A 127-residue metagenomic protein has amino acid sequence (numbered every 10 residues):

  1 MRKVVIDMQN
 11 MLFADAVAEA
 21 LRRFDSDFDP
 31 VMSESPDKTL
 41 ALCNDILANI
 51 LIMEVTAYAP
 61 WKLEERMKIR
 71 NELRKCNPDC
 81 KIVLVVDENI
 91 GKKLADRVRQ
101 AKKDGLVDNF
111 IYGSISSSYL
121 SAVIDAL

Functional and structural regions predicted by a protein language model:
M1-V4: Extreme N-terminal starter segment of soluble prokaryotic enzymes
D7-Q9: Conserved acidic carboxylate
M11-M32: Two-component/phosphorelay signaling modules centered on CheY-like receiver
E34-I50, Y58-P60: Acidic, metal-coordinating helix/loop segments flanking the phosphotransfer/catalytic sites of two-component signaling
N44-I46, E72-D79: Conserved phosphotransfer cores of two-component systems
L51, I82, N109-F110: Two-component signal transduction core modules
L51-C76, V86-N89, L94-R97: Conserved phosphotransfer microenvironments
V86-A126: Output/docking surface of receiver
